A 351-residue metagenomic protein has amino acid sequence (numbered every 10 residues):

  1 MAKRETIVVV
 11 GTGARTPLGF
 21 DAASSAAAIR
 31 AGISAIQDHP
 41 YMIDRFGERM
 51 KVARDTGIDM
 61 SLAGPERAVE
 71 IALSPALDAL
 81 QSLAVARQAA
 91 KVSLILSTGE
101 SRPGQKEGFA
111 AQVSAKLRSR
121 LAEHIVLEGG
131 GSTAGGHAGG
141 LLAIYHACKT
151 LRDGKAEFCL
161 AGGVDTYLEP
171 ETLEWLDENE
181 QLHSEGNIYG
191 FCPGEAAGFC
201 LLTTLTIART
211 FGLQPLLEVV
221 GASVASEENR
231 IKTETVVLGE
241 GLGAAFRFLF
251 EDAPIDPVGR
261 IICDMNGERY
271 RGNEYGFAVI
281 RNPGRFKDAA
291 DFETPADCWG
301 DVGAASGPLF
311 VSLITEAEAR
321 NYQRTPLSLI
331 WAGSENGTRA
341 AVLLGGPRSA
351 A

Functional and structural regions predicted by a protein language model:
M1-G136, L142, K149-K155, V164 (+2 more regions): Conserved "HGTGT" condensation-loop signature of ketosynthase/thiolase-family condensing enzymes that catalyze
